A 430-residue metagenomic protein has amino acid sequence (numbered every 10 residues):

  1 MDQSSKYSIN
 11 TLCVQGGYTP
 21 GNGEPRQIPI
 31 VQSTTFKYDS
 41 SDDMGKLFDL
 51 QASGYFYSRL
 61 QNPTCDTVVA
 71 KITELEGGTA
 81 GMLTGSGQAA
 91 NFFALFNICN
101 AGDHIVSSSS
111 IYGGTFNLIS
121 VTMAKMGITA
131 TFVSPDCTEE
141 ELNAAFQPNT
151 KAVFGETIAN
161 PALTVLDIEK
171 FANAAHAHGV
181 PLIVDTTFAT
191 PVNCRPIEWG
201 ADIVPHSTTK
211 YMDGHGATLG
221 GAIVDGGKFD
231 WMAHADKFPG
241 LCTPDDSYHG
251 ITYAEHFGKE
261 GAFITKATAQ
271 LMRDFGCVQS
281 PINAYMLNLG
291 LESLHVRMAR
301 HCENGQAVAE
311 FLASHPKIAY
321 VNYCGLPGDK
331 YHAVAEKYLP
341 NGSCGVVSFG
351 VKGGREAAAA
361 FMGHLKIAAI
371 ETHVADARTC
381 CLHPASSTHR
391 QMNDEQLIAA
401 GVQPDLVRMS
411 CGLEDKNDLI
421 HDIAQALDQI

Functional and structural regions predicted by a protein language model:
D2-N62, A70, S410: N-terminal "arm"/small-domain region of PLP-dependent enzymes with the aminotransferase-like
D2-S4, N10-T19, A80-S314: Conserved PLP-enzyme active-site core in the AAT-like
T35, G226-F229, V351-G354: Short loop segments at secondary-structure junctions
S40-F92, G114-T122: Conserved N-terminal alpha-helix of the aminotransferase class I/II PLP-enzyme fold
G77, N149, K317-Y320, D405: Glycine-centered tight turns that cap/initiate beta-strands
S120, T129-A130, A144, P148-K151 (+4 more regions): PLP-dependent enzyme catalytic core of the Aspartate aminotransferase-like
V224, S348-G350, S410-G412: Short hydrophobic/aromatic beta-strand micro-patches that form the beta-sheet surface supporting nucleotide- or nucleic
F275-V278, I282-A284, L289-S293, M298-R300 (+3 more regions): Conserved small-domain helix->loop->beta segment predominantly found in fold-type I
